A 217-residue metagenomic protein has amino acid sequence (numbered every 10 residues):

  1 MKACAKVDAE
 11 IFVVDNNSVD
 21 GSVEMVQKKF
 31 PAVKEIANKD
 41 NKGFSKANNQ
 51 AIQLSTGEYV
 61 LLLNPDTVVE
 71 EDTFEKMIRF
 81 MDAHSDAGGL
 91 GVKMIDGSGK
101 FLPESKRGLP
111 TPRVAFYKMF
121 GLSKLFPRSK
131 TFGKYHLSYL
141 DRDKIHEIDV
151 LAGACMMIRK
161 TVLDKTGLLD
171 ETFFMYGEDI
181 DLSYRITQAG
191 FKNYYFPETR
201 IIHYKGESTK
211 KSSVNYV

Functional and structural regions predicted by a protein language model:
M1-D8: Short, acidic, metal-binding catalytic loop of nucleotide-sugar glycosyltransferases
V7, D15-E24, D40: A conserved acidic beta->alpha catalytic loop
A37-S55, K76: Glycine-rich, basic loop-to-helix element that forms the pyrophosphate-binding segment of sugar-nucleotide handling
V60: Short aromatic/hydrophobic "clamp" motif used to bind/position activated sugar donors
E71-S105: Conserved donor NDP-sugar-binding/catalytic core segment of glycosyltransferases
I95, Y184-V217: Active-site-adjacent helix/loop segment of glycosyltransferases that harbors family-specific signature motifs
L109-I148: Short, flexible, basic/aromatic active-site loop/helix in glycosyltransferases
D141-R200: A short, conserved alpha-helix in the catalytic core of glycosyltransferases
